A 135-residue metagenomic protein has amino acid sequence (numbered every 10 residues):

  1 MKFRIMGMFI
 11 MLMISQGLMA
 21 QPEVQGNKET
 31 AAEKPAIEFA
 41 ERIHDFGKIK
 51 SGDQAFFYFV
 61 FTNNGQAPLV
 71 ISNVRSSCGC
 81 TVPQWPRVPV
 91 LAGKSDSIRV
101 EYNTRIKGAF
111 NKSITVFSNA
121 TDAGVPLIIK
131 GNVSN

Functional and structural regions predicted by a protein language model:
M1-E23: Bacterial Sec-dependent N-terminal signal peptides
V24-Y58, N135: Beta-sheet-dominated interaction scaffolds and their linkers
H44, K94-V100: Short strand-edge motifs at loop-to-beta-strand transitions and within beta-strands of extracellular beta-rich domains
S51, A92, I106-K107: Surface-exposed loops/turns
F61-G65: Asparagine-centered strand-capping/turn motif at beta-strand->loop junctions
Q66-I71, G124: Short acidic/proline- and small/hydrophobic-mixed sequence motifs that coincide with surface turns and coil-to-beta
S77-Q84: Short, solvent-exposed loop/linker segments at beta-strand-coil boundaries, enriched for Pro/Gly and Ser/Thr
G108-N135: Terminal connector regions
